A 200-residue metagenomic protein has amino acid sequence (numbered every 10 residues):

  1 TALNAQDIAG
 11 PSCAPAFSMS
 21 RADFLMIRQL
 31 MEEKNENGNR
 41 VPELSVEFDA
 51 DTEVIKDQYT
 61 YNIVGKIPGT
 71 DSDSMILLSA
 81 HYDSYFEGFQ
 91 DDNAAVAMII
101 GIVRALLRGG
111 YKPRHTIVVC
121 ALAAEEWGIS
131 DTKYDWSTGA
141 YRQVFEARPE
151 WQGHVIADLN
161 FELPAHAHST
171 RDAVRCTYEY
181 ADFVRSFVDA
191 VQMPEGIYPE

Functional and structural regions predicted by a protein language model:
A5-Q90, G101-Y111: Soluble metallo-hydrolase cores and metallopeptidase-like ectodomains found primarily in the secretory/periplasmic
A16, F24-L25, S72-D73, L122-E200: Metal-dependent peptidase/peptidase-like ectodomains
K56-Q58, A95, W136: Phosphate/oxyanion-binding active-site loops and adjacent basic polyanion-contact surfaces
I76-L78, Y82, Q90-L106, H115-E126 (+1 more regions): Extended, hydrophobic alpha-helical segments in both membrane/secreted and soluble proteins
S84, I117, C176-Y180: Active/binding-pocket-proximal capping segment
G110-K112, E150-W151: Short helix-capping segments at alpha-helix termini
